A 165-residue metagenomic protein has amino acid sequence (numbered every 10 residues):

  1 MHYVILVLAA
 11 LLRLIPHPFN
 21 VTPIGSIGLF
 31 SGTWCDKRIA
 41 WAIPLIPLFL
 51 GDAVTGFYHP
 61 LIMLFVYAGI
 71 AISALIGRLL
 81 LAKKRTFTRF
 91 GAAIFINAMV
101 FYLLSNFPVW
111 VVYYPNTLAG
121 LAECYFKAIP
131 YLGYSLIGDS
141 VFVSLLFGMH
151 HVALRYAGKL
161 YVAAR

Functional and structural regions predicted by a protein language model:
M1-W34, A42, I46: Hydrophobic transmembrane alpha-helices
H2-V7, W41-A42, M63-A68, G91-F95 (+1 more regions): Hydrophobic alpha-helical transmembrane segments
I5, G25-L29, V66-A74, S140-V143: Alpha-helical transmembrane segments of multi-pass membrane proteins
A9, R13, T33, L48 (+4 more regions): Alpha-helical transmembrane segments of multi-pass membrane proteins
L11-T22, I46-L80: Interfacial aromatic-anchored transmembrane helix boundaries in multi-pass membrane proteins
L29, W34-R38, L79-G91, Y156-L160: Membrane-interface helix-boundary motifs at transmembrane edges
T86-R165: Membrane-embedded alpha-helical hairpins and interfacial helices in multi-pass inner-membrane proteins
